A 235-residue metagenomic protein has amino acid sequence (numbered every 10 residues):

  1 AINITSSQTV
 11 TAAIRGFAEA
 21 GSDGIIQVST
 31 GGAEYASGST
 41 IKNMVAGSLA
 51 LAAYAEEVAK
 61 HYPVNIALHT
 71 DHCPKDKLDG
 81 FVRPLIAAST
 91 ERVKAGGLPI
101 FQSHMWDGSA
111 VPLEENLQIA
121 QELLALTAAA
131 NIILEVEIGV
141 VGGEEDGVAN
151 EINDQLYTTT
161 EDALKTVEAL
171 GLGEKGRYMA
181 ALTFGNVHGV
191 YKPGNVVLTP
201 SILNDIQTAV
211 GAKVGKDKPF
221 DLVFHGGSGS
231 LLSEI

Functional and structural regions predicted by a protein language model:
A1-N3, I25-Q27, A67-H69: Short, conserved beta-strand segments within well-ordered enzyme catalytic domains that often line or immediately flank
N3-I4, H69-P74, F220-L231: Glycine-rich beta-to-alpha transition loops that act as phosphate-gripper elements at the mouths of alpha/beta enzyme
S7-E34, G38-K42, A46-P63, K75-D221 (+1 more regions): Alpha/beta enzyme core
